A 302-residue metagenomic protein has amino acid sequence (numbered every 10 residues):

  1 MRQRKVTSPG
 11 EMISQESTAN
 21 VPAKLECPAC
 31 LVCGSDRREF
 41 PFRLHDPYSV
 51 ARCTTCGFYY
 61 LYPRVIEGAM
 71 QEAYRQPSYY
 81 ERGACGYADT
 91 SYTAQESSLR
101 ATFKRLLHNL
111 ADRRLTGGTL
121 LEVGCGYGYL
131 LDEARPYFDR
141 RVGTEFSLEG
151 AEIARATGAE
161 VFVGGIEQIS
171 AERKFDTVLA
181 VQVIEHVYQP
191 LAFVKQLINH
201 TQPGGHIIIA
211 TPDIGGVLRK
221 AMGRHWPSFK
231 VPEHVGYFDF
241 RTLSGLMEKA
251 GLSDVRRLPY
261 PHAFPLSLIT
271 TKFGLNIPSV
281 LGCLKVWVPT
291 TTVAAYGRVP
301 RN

Functional and structural regions predicted by a protein language model:
R2-V181, L191-Q196, L258-H262, V286-R301: Conserved N-terminal segment of class I S-adenosyl-L-methionine
Q182-H186: A short His-aromatic
Y188-Q196, H206-R301: S-adenosyl-L-methionine-dependent methyltransferase catalytic module, highlighting the catalytic core
N199: Basic phosphate/pyrophosphate-binding loop/patch that engages nucleotide-derived ligands
